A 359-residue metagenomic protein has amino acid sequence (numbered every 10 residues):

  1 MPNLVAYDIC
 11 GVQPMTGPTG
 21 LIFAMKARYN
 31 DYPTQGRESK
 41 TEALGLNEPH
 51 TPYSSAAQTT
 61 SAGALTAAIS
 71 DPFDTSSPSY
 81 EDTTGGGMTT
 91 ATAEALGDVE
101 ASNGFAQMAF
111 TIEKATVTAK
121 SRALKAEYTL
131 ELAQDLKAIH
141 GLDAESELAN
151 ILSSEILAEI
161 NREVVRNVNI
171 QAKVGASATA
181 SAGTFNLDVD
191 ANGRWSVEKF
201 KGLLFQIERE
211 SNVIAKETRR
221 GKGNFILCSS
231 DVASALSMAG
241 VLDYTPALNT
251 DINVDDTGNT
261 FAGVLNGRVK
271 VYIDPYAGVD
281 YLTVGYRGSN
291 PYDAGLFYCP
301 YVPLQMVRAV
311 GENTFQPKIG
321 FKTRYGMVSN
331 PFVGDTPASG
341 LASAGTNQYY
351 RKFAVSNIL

Functional and structural regions predicted by a protein language model:
M1, D8, S76, A95 (+6 more regions): Sequence/fold signature of self-assembling virion shell proteins
M1-V5, T16-P18, K26-D31, A180 (+1 more regions): Conserved small-residue hinge/capping positions at short loops/turns that sit at secondary-structure boundaries within
A6, T19-L21, R122: Core residues of folded domains in eukaryotic genome-function proteins
V12, L21-A119: Assembly/oligomerization interface modules of large self-assembling protein complexes
M15, A144-E145, I160-A182: Short, glycine/acidic-rich hinge or "gate" loops at secondary-structure transitions that mediate conformational
M15-P18, V117-K120, T218-R220: Extracellular/periplasmic catalytic domains that process cell-envelope and extracellular macromolecules
G20, K26-A27, V174-T184, I252-D256 (+1 more regions): Eukaryote-specific, cytoplasm-facing alpha-helical/coiled-coil scaffolding segments in long proteins
A176-E198: Acidic/histidine-rich catalytic neighborhood
